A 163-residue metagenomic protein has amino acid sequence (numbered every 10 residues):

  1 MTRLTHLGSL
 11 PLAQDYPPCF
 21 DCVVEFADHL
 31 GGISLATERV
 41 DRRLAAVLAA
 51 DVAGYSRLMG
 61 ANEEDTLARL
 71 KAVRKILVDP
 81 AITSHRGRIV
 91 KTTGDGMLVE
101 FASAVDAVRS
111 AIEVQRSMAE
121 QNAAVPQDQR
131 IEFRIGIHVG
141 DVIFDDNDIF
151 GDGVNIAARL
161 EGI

Functional and structural regions predicted by a protein language model:
L4-L12, L30, L35: Leucine-biased recognition of intrinsically disordered, low-complexity hydrophobic segments
D15: Acidic, metal-dependent phosphodiester-chemistry machinery of nucleic-acid enzymes
C19-C22: Cysteine-centered motifs
G31-S117: Catalytic NTP-binding/metal-coordinating core of nucleotidyl cyclase/transferase enzymes
T37-E38, D79, L98-I163: Catalytic beta-strand-to-alpha-helix segment of the class III nucleotidyl cyclase homology domain
